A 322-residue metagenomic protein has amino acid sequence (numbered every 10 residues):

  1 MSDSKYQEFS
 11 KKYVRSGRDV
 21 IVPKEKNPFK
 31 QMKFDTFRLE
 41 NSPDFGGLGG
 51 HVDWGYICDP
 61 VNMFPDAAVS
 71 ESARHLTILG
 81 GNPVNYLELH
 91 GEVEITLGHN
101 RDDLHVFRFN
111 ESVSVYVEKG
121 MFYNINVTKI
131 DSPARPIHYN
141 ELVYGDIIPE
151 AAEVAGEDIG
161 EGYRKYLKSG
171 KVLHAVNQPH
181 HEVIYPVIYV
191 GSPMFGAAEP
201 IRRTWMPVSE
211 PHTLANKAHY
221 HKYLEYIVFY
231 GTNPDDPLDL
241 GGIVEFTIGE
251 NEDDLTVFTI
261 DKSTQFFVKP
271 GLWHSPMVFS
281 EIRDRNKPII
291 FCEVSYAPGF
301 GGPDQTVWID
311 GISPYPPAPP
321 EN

Functional and structural regions predicted by a protein language model:
M1-A67, A151-A218: A short, N-terminal "cap"/entry segment at the start of jelly-roll beta-barrel domains of the cupin/DSBH fold
S2-R18, V22, N126-A175, L238 (+1 more regions): Double-stranded beta-helix
D53, S112-G120, R135-V143, R202-T204: Extended, hydrophobic interaction surfaces within ordered domains
D59-N62, L97-D102, K119-M121, P211-T213 (+1 more regions): Short acidic (Asp/Glu) patches
E71-R74, K222-E225: Extended extracellular/luminal ectodomain segments enriched in beta-structured repeat modules
I78-N110, F229-D261: A short beta-strand-loop-beta hairpin characteristic of the jelly-roll/cupin
L79-G81, M121, Y230-T232, T264 (+2 more regions): Short, flexible loop/turn elements at secondary-structure junctions
H99-K129, E252-S280: Conserved metal-binding segment of the jelly-roll/cupin
